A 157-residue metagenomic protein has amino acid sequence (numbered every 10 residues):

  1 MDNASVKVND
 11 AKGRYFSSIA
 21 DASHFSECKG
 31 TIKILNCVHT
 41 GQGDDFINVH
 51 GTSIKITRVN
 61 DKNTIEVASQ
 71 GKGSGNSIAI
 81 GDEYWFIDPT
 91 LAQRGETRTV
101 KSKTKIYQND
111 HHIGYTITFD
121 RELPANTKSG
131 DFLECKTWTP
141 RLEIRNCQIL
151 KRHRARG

Functional and structural regions predicted by a protein language model:
M1-N3, A11, I32-C37, L142-I144: All-beta strand scaffolds that present successive hydrophobic residues in beta-strands
V6-A22, G30, G43-V49, R58-V59 (+2 more regions): Short glycine/acidic-rich loop motifs that flank beta-strands on beta-rich extracellular proteins
R14-F25, V49-T52, K62-G71, T127-E134 (+1 more regions): Extracellular beta-strand/beta-solenoid scaffold signature
H39-T64, T90-E96, K101-T104: Short beta-strand/loop turn elements enriched in aromatics
N63-S69, I106-A125: A generic structural motif
G73-G114, C135: Ser/Thr/Gly-rich low-complexity blocks that favor extended beta-strand/coil architectures
P124-L150: Cys-His-centered catalytic/binding microenvironment captured across papain-like cysteine peptidases and homologous
